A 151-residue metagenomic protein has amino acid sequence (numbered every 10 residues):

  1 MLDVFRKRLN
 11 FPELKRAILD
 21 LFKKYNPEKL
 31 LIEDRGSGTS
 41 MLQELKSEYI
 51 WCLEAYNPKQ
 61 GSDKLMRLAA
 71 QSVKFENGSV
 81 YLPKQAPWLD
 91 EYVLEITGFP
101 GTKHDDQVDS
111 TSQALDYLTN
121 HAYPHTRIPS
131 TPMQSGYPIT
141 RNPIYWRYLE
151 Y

Functional and structural regions predicted by a protein language model:
M1-F99, Y145-Y151: Mg2+-dependent endonuclease catalytic cores in nucleic-acid-processing enzymes, primarily RNase H-like
E33, H104-V108, R141: Intrinsic-disorder/low-complexity regions
Q43-S47, A55-Y56, I96, A114-H121 (+1 more regions): Short alpha-helical interface elements
P83-E91, Q107, S112-L118, P138: A short, terminal or domain-edge coil/loop segment
I96-R127: Acidic, Mg2+-coordinating catalytic module of metal-dependent nucleases/exonucleases that use a two-metal-ion mechanism
L115-Y151: Acidic two-metal-ion nuclease catalytic site recognized across multiple nuclease folds, prominently DnaQ/RNase D-T
